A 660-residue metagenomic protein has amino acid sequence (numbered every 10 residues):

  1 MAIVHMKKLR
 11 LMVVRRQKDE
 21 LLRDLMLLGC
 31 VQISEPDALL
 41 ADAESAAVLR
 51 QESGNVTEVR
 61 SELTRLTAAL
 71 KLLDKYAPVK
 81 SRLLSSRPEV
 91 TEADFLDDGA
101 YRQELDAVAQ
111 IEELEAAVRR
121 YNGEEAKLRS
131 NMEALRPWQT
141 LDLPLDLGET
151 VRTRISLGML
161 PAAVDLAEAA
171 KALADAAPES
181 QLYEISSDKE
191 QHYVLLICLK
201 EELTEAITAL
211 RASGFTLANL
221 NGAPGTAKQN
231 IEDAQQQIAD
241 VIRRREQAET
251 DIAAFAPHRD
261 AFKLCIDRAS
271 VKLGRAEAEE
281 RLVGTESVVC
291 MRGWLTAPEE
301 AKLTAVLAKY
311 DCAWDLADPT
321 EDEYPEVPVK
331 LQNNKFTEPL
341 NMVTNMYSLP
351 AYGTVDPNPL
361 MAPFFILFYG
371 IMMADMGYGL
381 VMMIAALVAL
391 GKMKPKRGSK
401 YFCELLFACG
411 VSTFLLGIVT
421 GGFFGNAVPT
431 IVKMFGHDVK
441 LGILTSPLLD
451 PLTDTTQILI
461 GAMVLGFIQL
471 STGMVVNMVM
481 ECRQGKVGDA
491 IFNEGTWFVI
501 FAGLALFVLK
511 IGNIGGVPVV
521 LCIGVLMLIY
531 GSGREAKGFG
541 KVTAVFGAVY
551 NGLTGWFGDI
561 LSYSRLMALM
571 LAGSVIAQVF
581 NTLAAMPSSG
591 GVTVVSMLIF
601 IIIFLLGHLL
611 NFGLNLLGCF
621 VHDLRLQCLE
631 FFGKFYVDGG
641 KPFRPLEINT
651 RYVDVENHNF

Functional and structural regions predicted by a protein language model:
M1-M361, A389, K396-S399, C403: Long, charged N-terminal accessory/stalk domains
A2-K7, R16-L22, M26-I33, E300-F660: Conserved, carboxylate-rich catalytic/transport cores that coordinate ions
